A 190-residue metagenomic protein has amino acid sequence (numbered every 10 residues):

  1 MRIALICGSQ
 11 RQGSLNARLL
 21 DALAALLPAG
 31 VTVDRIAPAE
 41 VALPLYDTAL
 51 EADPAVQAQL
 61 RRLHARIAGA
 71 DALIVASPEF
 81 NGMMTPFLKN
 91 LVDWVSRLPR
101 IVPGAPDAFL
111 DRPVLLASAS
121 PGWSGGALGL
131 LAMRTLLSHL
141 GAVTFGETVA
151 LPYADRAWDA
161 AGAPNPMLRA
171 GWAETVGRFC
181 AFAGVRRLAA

Functional and structural regions predicted by a protein language model:
M1-G30: N-terminal beta1-alpha1 ligand-phosphate binding loop
P28-D34, A142: A generic structural motif
P38-V56, A157-A161: N-terminal beta-loop-helix "entrance" segment that forms/cooperates in small-molecule cofactor or anionic ligand
A55-L140: Helix-loop-strand module that forms the ligand-binding subsite of alpha/beta enzymes
V143-A190: Glycine-rich phosphate/pyrophosphate-binding loop and the adjoining helix
